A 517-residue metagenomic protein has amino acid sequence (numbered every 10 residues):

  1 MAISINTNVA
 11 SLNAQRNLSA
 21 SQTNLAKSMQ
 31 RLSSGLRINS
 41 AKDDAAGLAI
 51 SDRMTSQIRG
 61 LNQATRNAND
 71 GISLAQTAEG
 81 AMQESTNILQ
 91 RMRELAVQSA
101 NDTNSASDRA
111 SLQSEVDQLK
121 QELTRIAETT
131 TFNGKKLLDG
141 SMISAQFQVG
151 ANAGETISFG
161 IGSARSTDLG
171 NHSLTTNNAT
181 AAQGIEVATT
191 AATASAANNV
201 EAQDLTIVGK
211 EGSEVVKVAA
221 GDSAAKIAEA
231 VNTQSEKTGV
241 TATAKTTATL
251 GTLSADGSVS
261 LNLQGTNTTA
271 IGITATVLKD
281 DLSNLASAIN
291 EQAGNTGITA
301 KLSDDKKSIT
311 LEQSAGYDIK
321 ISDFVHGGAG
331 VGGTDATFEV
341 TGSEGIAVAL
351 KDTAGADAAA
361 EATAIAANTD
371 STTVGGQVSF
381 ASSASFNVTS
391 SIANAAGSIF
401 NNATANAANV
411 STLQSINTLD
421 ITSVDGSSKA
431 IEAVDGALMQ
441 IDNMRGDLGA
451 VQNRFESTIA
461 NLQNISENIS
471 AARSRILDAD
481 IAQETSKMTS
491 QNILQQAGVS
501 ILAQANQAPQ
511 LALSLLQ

Functional and structural regions predicted by a protein language model:
M1-Q517: Primary detection of the long, small/polar-rich alpha-helical "axial" segments characteristic of bacterial flagellar
